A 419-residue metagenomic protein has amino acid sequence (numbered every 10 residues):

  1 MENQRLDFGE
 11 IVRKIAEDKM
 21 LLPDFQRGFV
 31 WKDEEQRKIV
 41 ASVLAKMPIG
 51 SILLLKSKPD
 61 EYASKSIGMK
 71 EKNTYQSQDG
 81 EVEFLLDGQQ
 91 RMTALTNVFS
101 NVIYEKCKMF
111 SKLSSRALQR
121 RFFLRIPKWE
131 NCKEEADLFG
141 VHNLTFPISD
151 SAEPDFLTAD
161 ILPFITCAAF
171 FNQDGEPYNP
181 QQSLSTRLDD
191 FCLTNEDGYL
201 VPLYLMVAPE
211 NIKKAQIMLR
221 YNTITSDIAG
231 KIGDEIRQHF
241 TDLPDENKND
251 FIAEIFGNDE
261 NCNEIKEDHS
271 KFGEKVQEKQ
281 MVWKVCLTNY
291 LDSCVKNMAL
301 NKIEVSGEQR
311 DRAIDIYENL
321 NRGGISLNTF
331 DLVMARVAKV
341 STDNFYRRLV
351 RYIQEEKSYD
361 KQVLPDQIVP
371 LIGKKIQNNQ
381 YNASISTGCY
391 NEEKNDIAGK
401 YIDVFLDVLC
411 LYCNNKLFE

Functional and structural regions predicted by a protein language model:
E2-D33, V40-N391, D396, D403: Basic- and aromatic-enriched surface patches that contact anionic nucleotides/nucleic acids
K394-I397, V404-E419: Structured, charged N-terminal subsegments at the starts of enzyme catalytic cores and at intra-chain domain/subunit
